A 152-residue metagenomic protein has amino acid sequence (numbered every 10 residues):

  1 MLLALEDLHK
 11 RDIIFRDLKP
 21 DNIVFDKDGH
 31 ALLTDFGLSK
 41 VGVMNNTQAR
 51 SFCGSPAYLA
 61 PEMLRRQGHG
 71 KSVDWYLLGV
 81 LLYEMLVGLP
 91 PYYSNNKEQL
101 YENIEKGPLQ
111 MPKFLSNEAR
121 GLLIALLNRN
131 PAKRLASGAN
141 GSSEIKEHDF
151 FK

Functional and structural regions predicted by a protein language model:
M1-S143, F150-F151: Eukaryotic serine/threonine protein kinase catalytic domain
